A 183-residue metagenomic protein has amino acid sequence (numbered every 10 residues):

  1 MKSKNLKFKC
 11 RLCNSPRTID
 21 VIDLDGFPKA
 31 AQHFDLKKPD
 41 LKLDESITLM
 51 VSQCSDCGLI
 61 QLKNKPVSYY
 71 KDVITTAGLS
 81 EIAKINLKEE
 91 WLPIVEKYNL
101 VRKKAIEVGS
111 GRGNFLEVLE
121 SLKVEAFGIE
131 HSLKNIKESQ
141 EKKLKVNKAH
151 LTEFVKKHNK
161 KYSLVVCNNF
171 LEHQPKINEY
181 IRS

Functional and structural regions predicted by a protein language model:
K2-I82: N-terminal juxtadomain amphipathic helix that follows a signal peptide/anchor or precedes a small N-terminal auxiliary
D20, G26-F27, K63, K84 (+3 more regions): Short linear sequence motifs
H33-L36, T75-A77, I85, S132 (+2 more regions): Surface-exposed beta-strand edges and their flanking turn/coil or helix-capping segments
K38-P39, I47-M50, L79-A83, E90 (+3 more regions): Short, surface-exposed, polar/charged, turn-prone segments marking secondary-structure boundaries
K42-D44, N86, E130: Short, intrinsically disordered/low-complexity patches at protein termini and at juxtamembrane boundaries
L49-S110, F115-L122, F127: Fe-S ferredoxin-like electron-transfer domains and their immediately adjacent linker/connector regions across
W91-S183: Conserved SAM-binding loop
